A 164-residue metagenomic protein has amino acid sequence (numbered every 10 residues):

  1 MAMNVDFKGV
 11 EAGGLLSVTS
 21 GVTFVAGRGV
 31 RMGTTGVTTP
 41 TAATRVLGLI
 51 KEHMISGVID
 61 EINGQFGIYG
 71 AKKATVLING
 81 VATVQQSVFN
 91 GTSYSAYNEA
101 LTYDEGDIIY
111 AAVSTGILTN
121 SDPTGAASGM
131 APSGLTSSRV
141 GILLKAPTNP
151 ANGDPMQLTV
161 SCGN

Functional and structural regions predicted by a protein language model:
M1-N164: Surface-exposed, low-hydrophobicity beta-strand/loop segments enriched in small/polar/acidic residues
